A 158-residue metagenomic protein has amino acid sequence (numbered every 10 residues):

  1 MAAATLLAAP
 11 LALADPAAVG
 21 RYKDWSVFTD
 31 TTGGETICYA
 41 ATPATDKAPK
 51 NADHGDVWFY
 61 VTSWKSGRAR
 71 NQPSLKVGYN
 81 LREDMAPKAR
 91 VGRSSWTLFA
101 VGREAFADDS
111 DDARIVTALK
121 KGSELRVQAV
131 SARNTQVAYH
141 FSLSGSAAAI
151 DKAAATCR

Functional and structural regions predicted by a protein language model:
M1-A3: Bacterial N-terminal signal peptides that target proteins for export
L13-R158: A generic "folded-domain core" signal
